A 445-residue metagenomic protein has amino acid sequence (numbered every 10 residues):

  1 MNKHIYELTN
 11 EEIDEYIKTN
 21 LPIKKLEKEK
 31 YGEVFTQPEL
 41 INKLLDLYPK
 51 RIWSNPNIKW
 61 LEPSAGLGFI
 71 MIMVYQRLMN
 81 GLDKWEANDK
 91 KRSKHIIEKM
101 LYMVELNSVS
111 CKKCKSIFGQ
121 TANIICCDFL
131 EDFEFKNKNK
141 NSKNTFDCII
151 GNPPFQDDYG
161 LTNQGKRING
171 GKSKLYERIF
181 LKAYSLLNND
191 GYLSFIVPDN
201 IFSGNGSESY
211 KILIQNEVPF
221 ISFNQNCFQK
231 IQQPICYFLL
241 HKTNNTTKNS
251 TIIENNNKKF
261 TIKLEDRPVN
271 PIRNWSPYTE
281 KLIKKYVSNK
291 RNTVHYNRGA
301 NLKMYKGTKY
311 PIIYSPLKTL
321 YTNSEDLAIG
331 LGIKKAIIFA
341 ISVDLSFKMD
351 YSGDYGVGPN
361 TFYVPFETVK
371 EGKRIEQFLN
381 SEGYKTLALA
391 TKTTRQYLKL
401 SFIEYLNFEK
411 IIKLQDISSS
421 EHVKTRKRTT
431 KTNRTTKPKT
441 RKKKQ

Functional and structural regions predicted by a protein language model:
N2-F220, L239-T251, T425: SAM-dependent methyltransferase catalytic region
E27, Y31, E39, N226-K424: C-terminal substrate-recognition regions of SAM-dependent nucleic acid methyltransferases
I149-I150, G307, R434: Generic N-terminal simple sequence motifs
I212-Q225, Y384, A388: Conserved short secondary-structure elements within globular domains
T425-Q445: Arg/Lys-rich, intrinsically disordered low-complexity tails that mediate electrostatic binding and condensation
